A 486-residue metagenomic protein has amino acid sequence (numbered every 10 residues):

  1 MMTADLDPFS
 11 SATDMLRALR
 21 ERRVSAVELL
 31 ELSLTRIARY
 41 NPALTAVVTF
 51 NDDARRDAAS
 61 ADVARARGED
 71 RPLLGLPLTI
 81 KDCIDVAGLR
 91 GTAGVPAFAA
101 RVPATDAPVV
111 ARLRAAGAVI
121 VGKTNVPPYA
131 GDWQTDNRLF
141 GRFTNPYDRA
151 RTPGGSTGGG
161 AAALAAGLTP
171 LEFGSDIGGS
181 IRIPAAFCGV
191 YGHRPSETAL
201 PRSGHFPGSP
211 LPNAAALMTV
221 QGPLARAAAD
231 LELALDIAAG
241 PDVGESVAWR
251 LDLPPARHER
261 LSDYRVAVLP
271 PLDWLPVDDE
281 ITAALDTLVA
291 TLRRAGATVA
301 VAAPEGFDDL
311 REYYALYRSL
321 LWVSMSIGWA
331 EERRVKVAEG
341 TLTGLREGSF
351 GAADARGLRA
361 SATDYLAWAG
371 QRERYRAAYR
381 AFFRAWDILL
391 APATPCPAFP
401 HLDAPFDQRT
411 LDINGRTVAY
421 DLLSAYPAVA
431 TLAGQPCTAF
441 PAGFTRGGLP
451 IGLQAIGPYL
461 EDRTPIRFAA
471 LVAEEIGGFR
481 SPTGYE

Functional and structural regions predicted by a protein language model:
M1-R55, A290, R294-G296, R359 (+1 more regions): An N-terminal boundary/leader segment
R22, G75, A115, V119 (+3 more regions): Glycine-rich, small-residue loops and helix-cap segments that act as flexible hinges at active-site edges
A26-E31, V277-E305, W329-G340, Y365-W386: Acyltransferase
S33, A54, L231, V266 (+3 more regions): Residue-level signal for inorganic ion chemistry
A54-R55, A64-L139: Acidic/His- and Gly-rich active-site-bordering loop/insert found across diverse amide/peptide-bond hydrolases
L73-P96, R260-L269, S319-R380, C396 (+2 more regions): Short helix-loop capping/hinge segments that flank enzyme active sites or metal/cofactor-binding pockets
T105-A238, L432-T445, L449-G452: Short glycine/serine-rich loop segments
R194-V289, R467, I476-E486: A short helix-breaking turn/cap at a secondary-structure junction
